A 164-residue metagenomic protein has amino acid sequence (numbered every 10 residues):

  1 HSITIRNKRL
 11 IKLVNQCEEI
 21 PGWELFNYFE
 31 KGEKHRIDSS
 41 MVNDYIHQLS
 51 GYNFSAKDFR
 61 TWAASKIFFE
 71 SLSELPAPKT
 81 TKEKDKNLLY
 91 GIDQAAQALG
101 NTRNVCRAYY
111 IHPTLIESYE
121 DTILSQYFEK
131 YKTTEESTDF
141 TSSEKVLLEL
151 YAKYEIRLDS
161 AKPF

Functional and structural regions predicted by a protein language model:
H1-I156, P163: Extended accessory and catalytic-adjacent subdomains in large enzymes
